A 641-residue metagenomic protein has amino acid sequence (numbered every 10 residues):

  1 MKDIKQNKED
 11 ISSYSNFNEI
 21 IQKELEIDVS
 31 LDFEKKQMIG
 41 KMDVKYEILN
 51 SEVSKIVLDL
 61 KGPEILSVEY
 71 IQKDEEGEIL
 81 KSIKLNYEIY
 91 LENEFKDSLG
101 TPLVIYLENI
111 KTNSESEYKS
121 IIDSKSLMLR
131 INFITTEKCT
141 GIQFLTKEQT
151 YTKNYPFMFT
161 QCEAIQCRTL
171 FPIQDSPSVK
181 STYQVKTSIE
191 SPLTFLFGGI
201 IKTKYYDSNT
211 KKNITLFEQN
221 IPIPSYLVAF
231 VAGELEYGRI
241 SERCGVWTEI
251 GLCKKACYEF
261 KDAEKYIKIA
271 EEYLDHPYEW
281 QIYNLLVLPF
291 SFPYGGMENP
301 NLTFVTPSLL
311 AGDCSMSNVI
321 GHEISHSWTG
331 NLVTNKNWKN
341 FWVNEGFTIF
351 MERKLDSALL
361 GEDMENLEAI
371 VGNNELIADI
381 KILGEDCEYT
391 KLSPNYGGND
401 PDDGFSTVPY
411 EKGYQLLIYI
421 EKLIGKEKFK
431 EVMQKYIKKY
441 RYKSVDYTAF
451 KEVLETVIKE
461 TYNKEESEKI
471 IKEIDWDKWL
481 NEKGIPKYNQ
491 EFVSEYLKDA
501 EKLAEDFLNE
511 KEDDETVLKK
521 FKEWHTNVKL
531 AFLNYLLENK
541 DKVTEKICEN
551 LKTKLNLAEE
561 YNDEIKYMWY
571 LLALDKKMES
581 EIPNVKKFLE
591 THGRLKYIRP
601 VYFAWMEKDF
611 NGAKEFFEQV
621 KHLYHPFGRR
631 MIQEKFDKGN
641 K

Functional and structural regions predicted by a protein language model:
M1-E279, F405-T407, I424: Acidic/His-enriched low-complexity segments
V53, I142, Y294-G296, S580: Generic domain-boundary/flexible-linker signal
L58, F144-T146, G198-K202, N340-F341 (+8 more regions): Composition- and surface-driven signal marking solvent-exposed, interaction-prone regions in large proteins
P63, P222, L309-L310, L574: Hydrophobic pocket-lining residues within nucleotide cofactor-binding pockets
P172-I173, E272, S291, D403-F405 (+2 more regions): Generic recognition of flexible, low-complexity loop/linker segments
F217, V246-D506, E510-K511: Hydrophobic alpha-helical and helix-loop surface patches within well-folded domains that function as non-catalytic
S406-T407, K412, R441-D446, K459-K641: Long, ordered, helix-rich scaffold segments
